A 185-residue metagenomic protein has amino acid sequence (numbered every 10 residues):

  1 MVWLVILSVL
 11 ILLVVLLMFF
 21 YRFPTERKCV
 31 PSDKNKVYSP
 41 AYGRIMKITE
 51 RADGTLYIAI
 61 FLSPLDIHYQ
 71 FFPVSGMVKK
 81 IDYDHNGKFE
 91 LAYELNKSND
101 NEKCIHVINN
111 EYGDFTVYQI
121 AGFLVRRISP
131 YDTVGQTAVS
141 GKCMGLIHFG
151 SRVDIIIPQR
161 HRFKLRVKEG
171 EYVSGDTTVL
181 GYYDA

Functional and structural regions predicted by a protein language model:
M1-A185: Contiguous, well-folded functional domains in the mature portion of proteins
